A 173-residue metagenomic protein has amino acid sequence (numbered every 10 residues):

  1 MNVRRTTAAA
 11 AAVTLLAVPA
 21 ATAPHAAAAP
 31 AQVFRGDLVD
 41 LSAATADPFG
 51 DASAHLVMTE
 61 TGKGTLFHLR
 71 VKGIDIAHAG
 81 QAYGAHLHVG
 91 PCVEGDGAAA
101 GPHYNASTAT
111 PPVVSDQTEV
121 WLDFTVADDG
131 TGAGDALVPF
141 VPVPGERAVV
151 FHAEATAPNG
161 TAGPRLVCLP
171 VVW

Functional and structural regions predicted by a protein language model:
N2-W173: N-terminal leader/targeting pre-sequences
